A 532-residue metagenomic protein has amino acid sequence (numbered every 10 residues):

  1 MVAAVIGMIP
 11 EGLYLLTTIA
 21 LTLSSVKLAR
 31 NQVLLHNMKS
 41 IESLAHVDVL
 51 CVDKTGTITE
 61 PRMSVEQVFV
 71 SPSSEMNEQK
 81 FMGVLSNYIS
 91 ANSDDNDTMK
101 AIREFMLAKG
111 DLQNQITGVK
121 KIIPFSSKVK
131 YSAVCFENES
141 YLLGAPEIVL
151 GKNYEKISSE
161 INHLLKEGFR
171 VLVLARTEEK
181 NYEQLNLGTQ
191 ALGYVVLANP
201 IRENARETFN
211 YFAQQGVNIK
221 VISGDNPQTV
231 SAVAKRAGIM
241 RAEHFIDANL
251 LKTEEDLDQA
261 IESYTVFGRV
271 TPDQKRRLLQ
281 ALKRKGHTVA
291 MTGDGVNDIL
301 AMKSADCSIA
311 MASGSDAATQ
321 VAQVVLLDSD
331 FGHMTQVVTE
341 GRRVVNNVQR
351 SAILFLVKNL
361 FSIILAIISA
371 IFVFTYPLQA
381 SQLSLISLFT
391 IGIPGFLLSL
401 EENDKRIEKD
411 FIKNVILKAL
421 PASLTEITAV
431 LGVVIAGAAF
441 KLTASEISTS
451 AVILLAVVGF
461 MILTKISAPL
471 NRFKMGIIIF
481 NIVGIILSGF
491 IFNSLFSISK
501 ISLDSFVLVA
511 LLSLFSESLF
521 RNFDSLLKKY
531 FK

Functional and structural regions predicted by a protein language model:
M1-A3, L13-Y14, L35-E42, V373-S387 (+2 more regions): Membrane-water interface of transmembrane alpha-helices in multipass transporters/channels
M1-V49, F212, Q382, L398 (+1 more regions): Hydrophobic alpha-helical transmembrane segments
V2-G12, T22, M311, V325-D328 (+3 more regions): Hydrophobic transmembrane alpha-helices
H46-A191, L197, N210-Y211, S223-S231 (+4 more regions): Cytosolic catalytic regions of ATP/NTP-dependent phosphoryl-transfer enzymes
P61, V221-G224, A232-R241, T288-L327: Acidic, Mg2+-coordinating phosphoryl-transfer loop and its flanking beta/alpha structural elements, shared across
V195-V217: Short, acidic loop-to-helix structural element flanking the phosphoryl-transfer center in phosphate-processing enzymes
E243-A290, A305, A312-K474, I482-N493: Membrane-embedded transport module
S467-L470, S518-K532: Membrane-interface capping segments at transmembrane-helix boundaries
